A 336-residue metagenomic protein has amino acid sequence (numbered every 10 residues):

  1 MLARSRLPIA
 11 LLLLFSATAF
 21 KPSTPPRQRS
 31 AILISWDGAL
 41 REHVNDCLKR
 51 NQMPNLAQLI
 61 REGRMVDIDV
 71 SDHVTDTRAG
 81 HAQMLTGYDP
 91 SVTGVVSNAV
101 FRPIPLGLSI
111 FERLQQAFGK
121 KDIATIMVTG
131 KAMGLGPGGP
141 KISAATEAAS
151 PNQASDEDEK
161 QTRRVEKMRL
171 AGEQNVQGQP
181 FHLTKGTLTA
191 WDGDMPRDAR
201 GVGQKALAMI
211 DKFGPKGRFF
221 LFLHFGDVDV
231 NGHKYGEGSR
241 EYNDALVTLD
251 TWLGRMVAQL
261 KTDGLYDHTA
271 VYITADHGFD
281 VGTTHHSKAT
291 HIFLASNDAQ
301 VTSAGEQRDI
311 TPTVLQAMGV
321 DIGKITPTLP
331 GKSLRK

Functional and structural regions predicted by a protein language model:
M1-P8: Bacterial N-terminal signal peptides that target proteins for export
P8-S16: Bacterial N-terminal signal peptides
K21-K336: Feature captures the catalytic ectodomains and active-site-proximal regions of enzymes that hydrolyze or transfer
